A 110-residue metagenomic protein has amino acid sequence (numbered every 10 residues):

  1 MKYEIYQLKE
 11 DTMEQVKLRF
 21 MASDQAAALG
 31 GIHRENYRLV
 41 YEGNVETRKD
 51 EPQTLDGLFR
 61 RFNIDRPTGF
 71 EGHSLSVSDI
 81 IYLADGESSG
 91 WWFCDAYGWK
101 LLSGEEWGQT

Functional and structural regions predicted by a protein language model:
M1-D50: Extended boundary segments
M1-L8, L55, W92, W99: Broad hydrophobic/π-residue packing in well-ordered secondary structure
L8-D11, Q25, E42, E46 (+4 more regions): Short linear sequence elements within intrinsically disordered, low-complexity coil regions
G31-D85: Short, conserved turn/kink motifs that form compact alpha/beta structural patches or helix kinks used as
E71-Q109: Short, compact, well-ordered microdomains
